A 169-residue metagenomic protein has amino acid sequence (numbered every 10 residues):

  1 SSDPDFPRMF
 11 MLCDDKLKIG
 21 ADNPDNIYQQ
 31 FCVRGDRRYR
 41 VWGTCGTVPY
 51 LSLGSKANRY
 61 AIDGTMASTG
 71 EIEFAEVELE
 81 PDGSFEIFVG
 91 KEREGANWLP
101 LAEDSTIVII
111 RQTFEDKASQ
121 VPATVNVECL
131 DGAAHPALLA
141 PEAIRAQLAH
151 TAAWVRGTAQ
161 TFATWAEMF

Functional and structural regions predicted by a protein language model:
S1-F169: A compositional/structural signature for long, glycine/proline-rich flexible linkers and loops on extracytoplasmic
